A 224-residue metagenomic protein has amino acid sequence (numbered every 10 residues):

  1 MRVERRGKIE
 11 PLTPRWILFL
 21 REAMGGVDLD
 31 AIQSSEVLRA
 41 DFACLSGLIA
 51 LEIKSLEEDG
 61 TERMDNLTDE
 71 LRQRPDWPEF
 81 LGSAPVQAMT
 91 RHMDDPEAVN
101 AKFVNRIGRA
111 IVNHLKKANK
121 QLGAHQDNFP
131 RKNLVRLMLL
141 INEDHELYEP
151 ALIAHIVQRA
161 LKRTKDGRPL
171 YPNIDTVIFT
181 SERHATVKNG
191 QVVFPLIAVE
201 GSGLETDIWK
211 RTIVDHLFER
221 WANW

Functional and structural regions predicted by a protein language model:
M1-K8, R15-L20, L56-W224: Metal-dependent nuclease catalytic core centered on acidic motifs
E10-P11, I32: Short alpha-helix boundary/capping motifs
F19-V27: Short helix-loop-beta junction
G26-R39: An N-terminal domain-cap segment
L38-A43, T186-G190: Short, solvent-exposed polar/charged micro-motifs at secondary-structure junctions
R39, L48, V135: Extracellular structured ligand-interaction cores
A43-L51: Active-site beta-strand-loop-beta-strand hairpin of nuclease catalytic cores that positions key catalytic residues
